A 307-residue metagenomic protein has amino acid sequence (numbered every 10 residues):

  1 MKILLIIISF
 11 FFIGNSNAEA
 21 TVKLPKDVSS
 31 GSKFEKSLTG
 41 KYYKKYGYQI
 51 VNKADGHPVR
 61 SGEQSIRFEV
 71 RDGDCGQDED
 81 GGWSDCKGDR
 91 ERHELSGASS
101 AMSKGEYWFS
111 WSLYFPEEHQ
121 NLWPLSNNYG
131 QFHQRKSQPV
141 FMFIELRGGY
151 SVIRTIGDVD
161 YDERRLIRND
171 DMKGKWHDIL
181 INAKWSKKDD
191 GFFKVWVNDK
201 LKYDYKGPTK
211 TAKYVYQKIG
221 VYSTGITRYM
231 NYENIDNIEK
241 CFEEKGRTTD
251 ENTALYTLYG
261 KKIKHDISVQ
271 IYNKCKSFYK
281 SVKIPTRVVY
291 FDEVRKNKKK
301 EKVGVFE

Functional and structural regions predicted by a protein language model:
K2-I3, A18-A20: Long, low-complexity, intrinsically disordered N-terminal extensions of eukaryotic proteins, enriched
I3-G14: Sec-dependent N-terminal signal peptides
E19-D178, A183-E307: Low-complexity, Ser/Thr/Pro/Gly-rich disordered linker/stalk regions
